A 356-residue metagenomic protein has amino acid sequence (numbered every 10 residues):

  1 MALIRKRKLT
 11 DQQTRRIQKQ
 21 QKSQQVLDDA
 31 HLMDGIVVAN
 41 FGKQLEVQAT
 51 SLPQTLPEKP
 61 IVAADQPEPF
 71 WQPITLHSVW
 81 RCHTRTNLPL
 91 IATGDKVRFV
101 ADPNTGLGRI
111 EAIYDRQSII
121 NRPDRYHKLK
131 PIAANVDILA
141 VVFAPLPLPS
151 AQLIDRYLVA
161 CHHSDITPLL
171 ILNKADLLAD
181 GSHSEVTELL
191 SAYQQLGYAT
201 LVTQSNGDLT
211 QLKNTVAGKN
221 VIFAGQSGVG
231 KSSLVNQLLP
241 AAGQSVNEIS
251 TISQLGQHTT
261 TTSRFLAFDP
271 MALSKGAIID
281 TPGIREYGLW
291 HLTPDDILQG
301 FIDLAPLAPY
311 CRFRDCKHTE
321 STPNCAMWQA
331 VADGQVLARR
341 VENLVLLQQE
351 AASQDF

Functional and structural regions predicted by a protein language model:
M1-A151: N-terminal accessory targeting/assembly segments
R5, H31, W80, P89-K96 (+6 more regions): Helix-rich effector regions associated with P-loop NTPase G domains
H31, F41, A134-D137, S164 (+3 more regions): Short flexible coil/turn linkers enriched for glycine and charged/polar residues that connect secondary-structure
V136-F143, S164-A175, Y193-V202: Conserved beta-strand/loop subsegment of P-loop NTPase cores
S150-A151, A179-E185, G288-L292: Conserved ATPase-coupling elements of RecA-like P-loop NTPase cores
L153-T167: Histidine-anchored nucleotide/phosphate-binding helix
L177-V229: Canonical P-loop GTPase G-domain recognition
S227, S232, Q237: Walker A/P-loop
